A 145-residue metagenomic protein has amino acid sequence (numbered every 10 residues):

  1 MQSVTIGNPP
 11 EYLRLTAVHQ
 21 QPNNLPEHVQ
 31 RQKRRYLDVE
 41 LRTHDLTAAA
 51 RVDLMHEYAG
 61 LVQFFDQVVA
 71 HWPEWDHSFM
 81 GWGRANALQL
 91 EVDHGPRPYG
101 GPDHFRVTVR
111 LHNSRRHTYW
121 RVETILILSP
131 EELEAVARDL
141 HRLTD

Functional and structural regions predicted by a protein language model:
M1-A50, L54, A59-L61, H71 (+2 more regions): Charged, alpha-helix-forming regions
M1-V4, P73-H77, H104-R106: Short, hydrophobic/aromatic-rich segments at coil-to-beta transitions
T5, R42-H44, S78-M80, R116-T118: Homeobox/homeodomain signature
G7-E11, G83-A85, V122, L126: Generic detector of solvent-exposed, compositionally biased contiguous segments
V29-D38, R84-T118: Intrinsic, low-complexity N-terminal interaction/targeting segments
H44, Q67-V69, E91-V92, A135-D139: Short, surface-exposed, polar/charged, turn-prone segments marking secondary-structure boundaries
L61-G100: Short, internal acidic amphipathic alpha-helical interface segments that mediate docking to partner proteins
H112-D145: Mixed-charge, glycine-accented linear interaction segment located at domain edges/termini
